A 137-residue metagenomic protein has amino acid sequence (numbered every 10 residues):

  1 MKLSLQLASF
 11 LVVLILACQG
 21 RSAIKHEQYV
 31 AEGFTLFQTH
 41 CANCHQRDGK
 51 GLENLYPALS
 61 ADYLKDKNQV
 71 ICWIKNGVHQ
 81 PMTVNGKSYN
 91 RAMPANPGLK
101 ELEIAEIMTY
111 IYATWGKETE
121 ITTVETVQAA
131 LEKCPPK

Functional and structural regions predicted by a protein language model:
M1-E27, G116-K137: N-terminal export/targeting leaders of redox proteins
C18-F37, G51: Electrostatic cytochrome c docking/interface patches
G20, Q46, A61: Short, conserved catalytic or interaction motifs in soluble domains
Y29, F37-H40, D48, L55 (+2 more regions): Short pre-active-site segment immediately N-terminal to redox-active cysteine/selenocysteine motifs in thiol-based
Y29, G33, D66, V70 (+2 more regions): Stable alpha-helical elements in mature extracytoplasmic
G33, F37-R47, M93, I107-I111: The canonical Cys-X-X-Cys-His
E53-S60, H79-P135: Axial heme c-ligation environment in periplasmic c-type cytochrome domains
